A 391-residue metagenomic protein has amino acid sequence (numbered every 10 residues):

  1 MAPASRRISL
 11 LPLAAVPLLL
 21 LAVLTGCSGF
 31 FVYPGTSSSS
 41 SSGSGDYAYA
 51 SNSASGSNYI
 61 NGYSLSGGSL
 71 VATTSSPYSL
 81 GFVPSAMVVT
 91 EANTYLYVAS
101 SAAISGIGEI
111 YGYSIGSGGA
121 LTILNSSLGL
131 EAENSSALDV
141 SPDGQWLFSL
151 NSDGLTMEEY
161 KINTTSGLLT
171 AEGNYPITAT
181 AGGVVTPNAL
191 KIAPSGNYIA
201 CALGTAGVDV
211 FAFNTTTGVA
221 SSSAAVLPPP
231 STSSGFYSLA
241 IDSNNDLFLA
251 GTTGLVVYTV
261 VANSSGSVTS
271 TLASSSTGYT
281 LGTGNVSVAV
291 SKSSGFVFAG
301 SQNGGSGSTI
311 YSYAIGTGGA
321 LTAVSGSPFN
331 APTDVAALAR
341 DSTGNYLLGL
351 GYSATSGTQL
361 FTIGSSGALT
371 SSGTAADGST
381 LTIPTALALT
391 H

Functional and structural regions predicted by a protein language model:
A2-P3, L11, V16-A50: Bacterial Sec-dependent N-terminal signal peptides
S42-S44, E91-N93, V140-D143, P194-S195 (+4 more regions): Residue-level detector of Asp-centered blade-edge/turn motifs that repeat once per structural unit in beta-propeller
A48, L96, L147, I199 (+3 more regions): Hydrophobic beta-strand positions that form the internal "hydrophobic ladder" of WD40/Gbeta-like beta-propeller blades
S53-S57, S101-I107, D153-T156, T205-G207 (+3 more regions): Short glycine/acidic-enriched loop and turn motifs that connect beta-strands
G62-S69, G112-A120, E159-L168, V210-V219 (+3 more regions): Short loop/turn segments immediately following beta-strands, especially the blade-tip and inter-blade linker loops
V71-S79, L121-L130, L169-T178, A220-P230 (+3 more regions): Beta-propeller fold detector
V83-V88, E133-D139, V185-K191, S234-A240 (+3 more regions): Repeated scaffold domains used in trafficking and secretory/extracellular systems, primarily beta-propellers
Y352-H391: Blade-level signature of beta-propeller repeat domains, shared across WD40, Kelch, NHL, RCC1 and BNR/Asp-box propellers
